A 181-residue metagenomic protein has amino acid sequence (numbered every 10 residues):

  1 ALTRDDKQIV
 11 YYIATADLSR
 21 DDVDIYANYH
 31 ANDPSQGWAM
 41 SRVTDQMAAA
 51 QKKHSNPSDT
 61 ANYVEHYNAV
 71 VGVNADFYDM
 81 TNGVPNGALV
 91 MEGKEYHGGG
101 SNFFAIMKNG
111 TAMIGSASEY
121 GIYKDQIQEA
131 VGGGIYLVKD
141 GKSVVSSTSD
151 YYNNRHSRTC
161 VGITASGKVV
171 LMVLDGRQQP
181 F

Functional and structural regions predicted by a protein language model:
A1-F103, T111-I114: Zymogen propeptides
K7, Y96-G99, Q128-A130, N153-H156: Short solvent-exposed loop/turn micro-motifs enriched in small/polar/acidic residues
Y12-A16, N102-I106, Y136, T159-I163: Short beta-strand scaffold segments in enzyme catalytic cores
R20-D21, F77-M80, G121, G167 (+1 more regions): Solvent-exposed loop/turn segments at secondary-structure junctions within structured extracellular/periplasmic domains
N28-Q36, A117-Y123, L174-Q179: Short, solvent-exposed aromatic-acidic interface loops
Y67-N68, G99-S101, K108-N109, G132-G133 (+2 more regions): Short coil/turn connectors at secondary-structure junctions
G99-T148: A substrate-binding/cap region within the structured catalytic cores of diverse enzymes
G132, K139-F181: Domain-core and long-helix interface of multi-subunit machines
